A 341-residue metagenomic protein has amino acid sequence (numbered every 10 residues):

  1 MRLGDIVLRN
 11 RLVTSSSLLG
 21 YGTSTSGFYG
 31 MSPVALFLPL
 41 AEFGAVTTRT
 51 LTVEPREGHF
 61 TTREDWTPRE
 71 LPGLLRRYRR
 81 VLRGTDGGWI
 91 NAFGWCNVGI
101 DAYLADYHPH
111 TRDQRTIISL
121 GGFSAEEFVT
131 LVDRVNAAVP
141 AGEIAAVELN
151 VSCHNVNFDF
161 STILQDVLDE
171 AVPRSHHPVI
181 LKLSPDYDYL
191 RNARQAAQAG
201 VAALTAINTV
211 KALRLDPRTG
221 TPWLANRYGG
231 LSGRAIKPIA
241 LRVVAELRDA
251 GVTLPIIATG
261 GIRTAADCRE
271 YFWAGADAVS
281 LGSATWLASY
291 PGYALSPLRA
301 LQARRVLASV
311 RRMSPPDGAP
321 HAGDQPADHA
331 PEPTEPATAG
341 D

Functional and structural regions predicted by a protein language model:
M1-T116, F123-E126: N-terminal capping/small domains of soluble enzymes
R11-V13, D113-I117, R174-S184, D249-T259: Short beta-strand/loop segments at the ligand-binding rim of alpha/beta enzyme cores
T14, V46, Y103, I118 (+4 more regions): Conserved, mostly hydrophobic/aromatic
S26, T130-R134, Y187-A199, D249-A250 (+1 more regions): Catalytic cores of alpha/beta
E42-F43, P140-E143, A197-A203, V252-L254 (+1 more regions): Glycine-enriched alpha-helix->loop->beta-strand junction motifs that scaffold or abut catalytic
T48-V53, A146, V151-C153, T205-L213 (+2 more regions): Glycine-rich phosphate-binding active-site loops on the catalytic face of alpha/beta enzymes
G58-L71, L215-G229, S283-P315, A337-D341: C-terminal helical cap(s) of enzyme catalytic domains, especially alpha/beta-barrels
W89, V151-T162, N192-V252, G292-Y293: Glycine/Thr-rich beta-alpha phosphate-binding loop at enzyme active sites
